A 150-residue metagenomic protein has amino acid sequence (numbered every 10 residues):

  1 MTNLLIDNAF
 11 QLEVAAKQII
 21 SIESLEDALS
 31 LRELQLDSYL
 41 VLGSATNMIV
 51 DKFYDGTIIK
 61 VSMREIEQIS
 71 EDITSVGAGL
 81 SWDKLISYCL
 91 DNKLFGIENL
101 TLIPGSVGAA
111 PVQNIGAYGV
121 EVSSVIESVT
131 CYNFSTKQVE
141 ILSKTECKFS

Functional and structural regions predicted by a protein language model:
M1-E121, V125, V129, N133-S135: Anion-binding (especially nucleotide phosphate/pyrophosphate-binding) glycine-rich loop and adjoining beta-alpha core
E127-S150: C-terminal substrate-binding/cap subdomain adjacent to the FAD-binding core in PCMH-type and related FAD-linked
